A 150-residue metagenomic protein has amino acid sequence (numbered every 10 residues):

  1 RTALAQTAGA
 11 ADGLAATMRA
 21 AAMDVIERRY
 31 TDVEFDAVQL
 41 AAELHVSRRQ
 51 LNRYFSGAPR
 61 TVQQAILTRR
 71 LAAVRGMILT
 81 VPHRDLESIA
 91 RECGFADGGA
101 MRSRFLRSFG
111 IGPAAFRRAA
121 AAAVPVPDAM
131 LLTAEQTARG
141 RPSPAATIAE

Functional and structural regions predicted by a protein language model:
R1-A8: An amphipathic alpha-helical interaction segment
G9-A20, T61-R70: Short, Lys/Arg-enriched anionic-surface-contact patches
M18-V62, P82-C93: DNA-binding recognition helix and immediately preceding turn/loop of helix-turn-helix/winged-helix domains
A22-I26, R70-I78, F105, F109 (+1 more regions): Short hydrophobic clusters on alpha-helical segments that form packing/core surfaces in small helical domains
S56-A65, F109-P113, P125: Short, solvent-exposed alpha-helical "recognition" segments
I66-G76, A115-Q136: Short, basic, alpha-helical segments at the C-terminal edge of helix-turn-helix-like DNA-binding modules
V81-A119: Sequence-specific DNA-binding recognition helix
I111, P127, P144-E150: Extended, charge-rich intrinsically disordered regulatory tails
